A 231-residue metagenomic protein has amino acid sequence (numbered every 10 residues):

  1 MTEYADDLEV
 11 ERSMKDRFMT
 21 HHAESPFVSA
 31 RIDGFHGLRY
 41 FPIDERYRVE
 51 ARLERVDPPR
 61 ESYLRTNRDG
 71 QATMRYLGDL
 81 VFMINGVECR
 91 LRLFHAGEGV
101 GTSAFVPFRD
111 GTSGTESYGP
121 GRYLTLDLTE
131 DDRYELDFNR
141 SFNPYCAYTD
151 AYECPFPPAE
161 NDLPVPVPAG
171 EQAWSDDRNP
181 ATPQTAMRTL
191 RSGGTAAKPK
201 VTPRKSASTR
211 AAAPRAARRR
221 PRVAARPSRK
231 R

Functional and structural regions predicted by a protein language model:
M1-V100, R109-T112, Y118-T125, D150 (+2 more regions): A compositional/structural signature for long, glycine/proline-rich flexible linkers and loops on extracytoplasmic
E3, D137-N139, R220: Poly-acidic low-complexity segments
L126-Y134: A short, structured loop/turn motif at beta-sheet edges
R133-T149: Immediate flanking context of iron-sulfur cluster ligation sites
N143, P155-P157: Mixed-charge, glycine-accented linear interaction segment located at domain edges/termini
T185-R231: Polybasic, lysine-enriched low-complexity intrinsically disordered terminal tails
